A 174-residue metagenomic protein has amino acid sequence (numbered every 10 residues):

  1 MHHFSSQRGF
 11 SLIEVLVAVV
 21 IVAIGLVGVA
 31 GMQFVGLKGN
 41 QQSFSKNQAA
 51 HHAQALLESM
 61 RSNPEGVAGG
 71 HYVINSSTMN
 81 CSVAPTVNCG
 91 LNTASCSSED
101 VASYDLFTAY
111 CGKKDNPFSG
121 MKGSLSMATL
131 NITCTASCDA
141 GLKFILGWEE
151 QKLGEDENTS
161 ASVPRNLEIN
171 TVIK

Functional and structural regions predicted by a protein language model:
H2-Q54: Aliphatic-rich helix starts adjacent to a transmembrane/signal segment
Q41-S43, N47, H51-K174: Flexible, low-complexity segments enriched in proline/glycine/serine and punctuated by aromatic residues
